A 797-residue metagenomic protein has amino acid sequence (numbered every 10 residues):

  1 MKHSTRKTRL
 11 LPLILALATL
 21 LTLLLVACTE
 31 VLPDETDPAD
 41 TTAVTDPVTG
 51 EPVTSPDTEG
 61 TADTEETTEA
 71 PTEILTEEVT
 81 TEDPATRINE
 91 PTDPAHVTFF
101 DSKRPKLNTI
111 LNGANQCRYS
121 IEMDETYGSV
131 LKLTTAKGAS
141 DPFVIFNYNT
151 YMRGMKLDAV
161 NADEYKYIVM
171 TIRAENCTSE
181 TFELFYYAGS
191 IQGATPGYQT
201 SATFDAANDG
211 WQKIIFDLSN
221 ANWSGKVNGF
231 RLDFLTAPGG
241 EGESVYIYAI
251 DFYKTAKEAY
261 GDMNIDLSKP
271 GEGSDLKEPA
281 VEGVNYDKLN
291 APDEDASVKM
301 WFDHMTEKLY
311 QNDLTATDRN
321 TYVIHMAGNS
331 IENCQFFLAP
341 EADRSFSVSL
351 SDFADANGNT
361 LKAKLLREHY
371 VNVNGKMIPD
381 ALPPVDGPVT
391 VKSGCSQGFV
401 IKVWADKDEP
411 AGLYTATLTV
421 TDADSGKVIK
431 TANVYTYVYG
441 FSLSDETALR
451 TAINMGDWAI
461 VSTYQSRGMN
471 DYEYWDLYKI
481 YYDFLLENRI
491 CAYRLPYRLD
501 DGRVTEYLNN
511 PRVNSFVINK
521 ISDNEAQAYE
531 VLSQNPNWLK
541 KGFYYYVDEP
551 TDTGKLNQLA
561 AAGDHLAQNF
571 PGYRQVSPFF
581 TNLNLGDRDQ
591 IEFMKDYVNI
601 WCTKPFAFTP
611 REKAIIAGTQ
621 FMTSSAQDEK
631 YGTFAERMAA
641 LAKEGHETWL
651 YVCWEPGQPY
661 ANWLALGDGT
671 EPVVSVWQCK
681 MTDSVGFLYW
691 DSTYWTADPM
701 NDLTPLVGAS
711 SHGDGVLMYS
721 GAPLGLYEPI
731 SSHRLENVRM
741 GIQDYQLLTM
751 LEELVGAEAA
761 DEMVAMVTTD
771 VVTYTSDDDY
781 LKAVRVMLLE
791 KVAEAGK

Functional and structural regions predicted by a protein language model:
L75-Q116, G261-G271: Extracellular carbohydrate-recognition regions
T135-K226, A237-Y246, D251-A256: Extracellular ligand-binding interfaces
L235-D275, A432-S444: Extracellular polysaccharide-targeting segments
G273-R319, I331, E341-I401: Surface-exposed binding patches on compact interaction domains or structured appendages
A339-A354, D386-T447: Extended acidic/polar, glycine-enriched regions that form or flank non-catalytic beta-rich accessory modules
I429-S522, Q527-A528, L532-F543, D548: An acidic-aromatic substrate-binding cleft motif
Y529-T553, D564-N582, P699-K797: Catalytic domains of carbohydrate-active enzymes that cleave complex glycans
A642-G669: Active-site clefts of carbohydrate-active enzymes
